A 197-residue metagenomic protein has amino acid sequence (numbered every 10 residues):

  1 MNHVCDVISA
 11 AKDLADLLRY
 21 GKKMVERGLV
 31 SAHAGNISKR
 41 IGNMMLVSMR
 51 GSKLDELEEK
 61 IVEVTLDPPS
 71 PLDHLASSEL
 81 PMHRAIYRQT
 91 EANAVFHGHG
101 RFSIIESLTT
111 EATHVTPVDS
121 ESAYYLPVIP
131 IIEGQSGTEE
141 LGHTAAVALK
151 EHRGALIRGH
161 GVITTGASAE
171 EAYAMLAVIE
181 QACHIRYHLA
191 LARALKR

Functional and structural regions predicted by a protein language model:
M1-R197: Glycine-rich flexible loops
